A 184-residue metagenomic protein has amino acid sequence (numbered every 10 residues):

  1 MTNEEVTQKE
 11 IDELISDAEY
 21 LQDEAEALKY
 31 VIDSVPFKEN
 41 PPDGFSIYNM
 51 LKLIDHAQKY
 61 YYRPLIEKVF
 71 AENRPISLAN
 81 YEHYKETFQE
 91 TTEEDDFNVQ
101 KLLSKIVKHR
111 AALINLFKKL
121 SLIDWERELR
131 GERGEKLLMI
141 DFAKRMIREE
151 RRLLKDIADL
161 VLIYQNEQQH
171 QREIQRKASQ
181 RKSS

Functional and structural regions predicted by a protein language model:
M1-D23: Extreme N-terminal tail/first-helix region
M1-E4, K29-F37, H83, E126: Short alpha-helical hairpin
V6-K9, T87-L102, R133-D141: Acidic/His metal-coordination segments adjacent to aromatic residues that form catalytic metal sites in metalloenzymes
E10-L14, I114-L116, R176-Q180: A broad, low-specificity signal for short, low-complexity segments enriched in glycine/proline and polar/charged
E13-S16, Y20, L53, K101 (+2 more regions): Alpha-helical initiation/capping and key positions within long helical/coiled-coil segments
E19, F37-Y84, L129-S184: Short, contiguous alpha-helical
Q22-K29, D33, K59-I66, V107-S121 (+1 more regions): Structural signal for well-ordered, non-membrane alpha-helices
E24, V31, E86-E126, M146: Acidic/histidine-rich alpha-helical segments that form the ligand environment of transition-metal centers
